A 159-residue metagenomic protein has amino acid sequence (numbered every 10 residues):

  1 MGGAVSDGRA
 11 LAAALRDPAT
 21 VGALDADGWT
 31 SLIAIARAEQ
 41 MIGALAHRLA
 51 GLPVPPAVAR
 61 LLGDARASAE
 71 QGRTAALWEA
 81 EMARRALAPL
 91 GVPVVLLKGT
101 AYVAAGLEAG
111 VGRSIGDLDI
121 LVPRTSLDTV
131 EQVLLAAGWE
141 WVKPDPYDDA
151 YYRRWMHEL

Functional and structural regions predicted by a protein language model:
M1-S114, D128-L135, E140-L159: The feature captures the alpha-helical scaffold/lid subdomain characteristic of nucleotidyltransferase
V122-R124: Short beta-strand-to-loop capping motifs
